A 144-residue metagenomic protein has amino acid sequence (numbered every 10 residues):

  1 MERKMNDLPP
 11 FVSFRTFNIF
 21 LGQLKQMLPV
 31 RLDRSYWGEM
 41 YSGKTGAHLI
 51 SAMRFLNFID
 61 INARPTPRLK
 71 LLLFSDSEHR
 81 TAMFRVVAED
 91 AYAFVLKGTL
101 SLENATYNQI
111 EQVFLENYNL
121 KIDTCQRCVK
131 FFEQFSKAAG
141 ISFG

Functional and structural regions predicted by a protein language model:
M1-G43: Short, amphipathic alpha-helical interface elements at domain boundaries that mediate macromolecular binding
N18-L24, M83-E103: Positively charged, polyanion-binding regions of nucleic-acid-associated proteins
Q26-M40, S101-E116: Short acidic, hydrophobic short linear motifs in intrinsically disordered regions
M40-F55, I122-F131: Short amphipathic alpha-helical interaction segments
Y41, H79, K97-A105, N119-T124: Short acidic, glycine/proline-enriched loop segments that cap or flank alpha-helices
I50, D60-D90: Accessory beta->alpha helical hairpin/"wing" motif in late/C-terminal subdomains of nucleic-acid enzymes
R54-R64, K137-G144: A short, conserved structural fragment
E116-G144: Long, highly charged low-complexity segments enriched in Glu/Asp and Lys/Arg with interspersed Ser/Thr
